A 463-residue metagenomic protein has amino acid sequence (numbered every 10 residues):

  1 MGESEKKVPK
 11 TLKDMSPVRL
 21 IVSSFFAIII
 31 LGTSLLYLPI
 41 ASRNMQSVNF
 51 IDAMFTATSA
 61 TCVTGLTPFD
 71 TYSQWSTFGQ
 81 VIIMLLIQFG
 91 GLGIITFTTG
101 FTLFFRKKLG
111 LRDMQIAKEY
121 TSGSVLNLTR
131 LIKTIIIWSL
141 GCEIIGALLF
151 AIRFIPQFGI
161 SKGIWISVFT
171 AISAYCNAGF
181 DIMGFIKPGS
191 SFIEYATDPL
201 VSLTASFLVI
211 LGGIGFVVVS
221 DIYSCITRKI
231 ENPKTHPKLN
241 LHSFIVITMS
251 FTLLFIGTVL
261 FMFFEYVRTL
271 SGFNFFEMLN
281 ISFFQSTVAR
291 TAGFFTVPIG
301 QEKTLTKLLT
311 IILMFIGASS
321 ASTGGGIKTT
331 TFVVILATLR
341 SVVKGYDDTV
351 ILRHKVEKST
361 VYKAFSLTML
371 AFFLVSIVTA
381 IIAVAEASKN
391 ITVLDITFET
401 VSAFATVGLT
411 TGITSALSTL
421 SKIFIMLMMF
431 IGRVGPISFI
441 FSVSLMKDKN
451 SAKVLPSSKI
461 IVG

Functional and structural regions predicted by a protein language model:
M1-G463: Membrane-proximal intracellular helices of multi-pass ion channels
